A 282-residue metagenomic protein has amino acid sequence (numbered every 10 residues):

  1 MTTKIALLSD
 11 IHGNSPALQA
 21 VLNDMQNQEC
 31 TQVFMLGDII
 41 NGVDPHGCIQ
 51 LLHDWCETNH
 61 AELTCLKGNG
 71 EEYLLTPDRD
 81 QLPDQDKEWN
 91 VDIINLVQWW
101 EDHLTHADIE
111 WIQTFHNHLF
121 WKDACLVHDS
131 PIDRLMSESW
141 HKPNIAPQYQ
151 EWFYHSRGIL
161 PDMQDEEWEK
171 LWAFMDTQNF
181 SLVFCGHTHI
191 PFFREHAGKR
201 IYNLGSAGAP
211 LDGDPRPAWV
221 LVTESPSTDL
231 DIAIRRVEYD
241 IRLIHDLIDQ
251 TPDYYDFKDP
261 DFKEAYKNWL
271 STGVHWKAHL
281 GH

Functional and structural regions predicted by a protein language model:
M1-A6, L119-C125, H196-R200, L230-D231: Beta-strand-turn-beta hairpins that frame and shape the catalytic cleft of phosphate-ester-processing enzymes
M1-W55: N-terminal active-site segment of His-dependent metallophosphoesterases
L8-S9, V33-D38, T64-N69, V127 (+2 more regions): Active-site neighborhood of phospho(di)ester-bond hydrolases with catalytic His/Asp-centered motifs
H12-A17, N41-D44, G70-L75, L119-F120 (+3 more regions): Active-site environment of divalent metal-dependent phosphoester hydrolases
D54-W121, G158-F174, N179: Active-site neighborhood of divalent metal-dependent phosphoester bond hydrolases
E110-L160: Internal, conserved structured core segments that host functional sites
S156-L211: A contiguous binding-surface segment within folded domains or other stable secondary-structure elements
L182, R194-H282: Acidic, His/Gly-rich catalytic cores of divalent-metal-dependent hydrolytic chemistry
